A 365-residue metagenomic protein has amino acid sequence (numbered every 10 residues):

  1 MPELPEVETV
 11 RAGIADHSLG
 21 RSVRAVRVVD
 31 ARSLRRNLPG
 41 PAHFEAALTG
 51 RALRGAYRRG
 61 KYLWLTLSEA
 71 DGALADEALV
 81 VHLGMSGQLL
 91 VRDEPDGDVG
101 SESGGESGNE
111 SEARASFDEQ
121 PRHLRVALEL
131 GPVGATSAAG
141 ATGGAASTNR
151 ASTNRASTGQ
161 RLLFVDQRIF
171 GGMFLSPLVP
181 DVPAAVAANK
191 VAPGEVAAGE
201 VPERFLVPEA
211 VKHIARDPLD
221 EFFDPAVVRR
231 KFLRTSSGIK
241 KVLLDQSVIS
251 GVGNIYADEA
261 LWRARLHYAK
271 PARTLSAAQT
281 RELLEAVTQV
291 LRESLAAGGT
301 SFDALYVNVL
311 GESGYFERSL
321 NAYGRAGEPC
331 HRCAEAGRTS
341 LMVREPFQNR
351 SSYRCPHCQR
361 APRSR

Functional and structural regions predicted by a protein language model:
M1-R365: Structured catalytic/nucleic-acid-binding cores of DNA maintenance enzymes
